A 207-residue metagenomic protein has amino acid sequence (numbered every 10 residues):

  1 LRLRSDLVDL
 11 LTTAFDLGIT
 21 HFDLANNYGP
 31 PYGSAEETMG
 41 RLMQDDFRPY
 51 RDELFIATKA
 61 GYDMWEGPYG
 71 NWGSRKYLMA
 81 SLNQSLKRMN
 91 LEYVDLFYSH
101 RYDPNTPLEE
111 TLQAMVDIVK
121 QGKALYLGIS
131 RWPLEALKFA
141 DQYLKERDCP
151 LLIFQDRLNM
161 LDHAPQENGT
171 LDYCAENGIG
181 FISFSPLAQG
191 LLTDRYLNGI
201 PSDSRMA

Functional and structural regions predicted by a protein language model:
L1-F55, K120: N-terminal binding-site loop/beta-alpha segment at the start of enzyme catalytic domains that lines or forms
R2-F15, N71-N90, L108-Q113, E135-D141: Short, acidic/polar
L3, Y102-A207: Beta/alpha (TIM)-barrel catalytic core signal, keyed to glycine-rich beta->alpha loops juxtaposed to Asp/Glu that bind
A14, F22, M39, I56 (+7 more regions): Conserved, mostly hydrophobic/aromatic
M43-F47, L86, V119, D141-L144: Conserved hydrophobic residues forming the short capping helix/wall of the S-adenosyl-L-methionine
P49-L54, E92-L96, L125-Y126, C149-I153: Short acidic capping loops at alpha-helix termini that bridge into adjacent secondary structure
R51-M64, Q155-L158: A short, structured active-site edge motif that brings together acidic residues
D63-Y69, L192: A short acidic, helix-capping loop that chelates divalent metal ions and anchors anionic groups
